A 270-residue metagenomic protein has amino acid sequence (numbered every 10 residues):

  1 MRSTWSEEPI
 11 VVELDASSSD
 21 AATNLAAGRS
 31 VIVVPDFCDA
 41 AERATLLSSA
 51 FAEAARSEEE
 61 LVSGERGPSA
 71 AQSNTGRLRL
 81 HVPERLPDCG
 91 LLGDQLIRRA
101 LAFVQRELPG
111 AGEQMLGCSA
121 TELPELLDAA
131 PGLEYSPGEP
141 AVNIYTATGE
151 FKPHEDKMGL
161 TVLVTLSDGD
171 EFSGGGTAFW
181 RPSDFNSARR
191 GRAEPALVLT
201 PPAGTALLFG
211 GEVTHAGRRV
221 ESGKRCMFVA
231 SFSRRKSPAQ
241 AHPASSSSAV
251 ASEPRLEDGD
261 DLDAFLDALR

Functional and structural regions predicted by a protein language model:
M1-R2: Universal eukaryotic N-terminal targeting presequences
W5-A129, T148, S246-A249: Non-heme Fe(II)/2-oxoglutarate
D15, D20, D36-D39, D88 (+8 more regions): Acidic-enriched, low-complexity/disordered segments with a strong bias for Aspartate over Glutamate
A16, A27, S63, L80-V82 (+6 more regions): Generic detector of low-complexity/intrinsically disordered segments and short hydrophobic N-terminal stretches
A27-R29, A54, T177, P182 (+1 more regions): Double-stranded beta-helix
S30, R66-S69, L78, Q114 (+7 more regions): Compositionally biased, intrinsically disordered low-complexity regions
Q72, L86, A141, K152 (+1 more regions): Intrinsically disordered, low-complexity peptide-like regions
E125-A244: Catalytic core of non-heme Fe(II) oxygenases with the double-stranded beta-helix
